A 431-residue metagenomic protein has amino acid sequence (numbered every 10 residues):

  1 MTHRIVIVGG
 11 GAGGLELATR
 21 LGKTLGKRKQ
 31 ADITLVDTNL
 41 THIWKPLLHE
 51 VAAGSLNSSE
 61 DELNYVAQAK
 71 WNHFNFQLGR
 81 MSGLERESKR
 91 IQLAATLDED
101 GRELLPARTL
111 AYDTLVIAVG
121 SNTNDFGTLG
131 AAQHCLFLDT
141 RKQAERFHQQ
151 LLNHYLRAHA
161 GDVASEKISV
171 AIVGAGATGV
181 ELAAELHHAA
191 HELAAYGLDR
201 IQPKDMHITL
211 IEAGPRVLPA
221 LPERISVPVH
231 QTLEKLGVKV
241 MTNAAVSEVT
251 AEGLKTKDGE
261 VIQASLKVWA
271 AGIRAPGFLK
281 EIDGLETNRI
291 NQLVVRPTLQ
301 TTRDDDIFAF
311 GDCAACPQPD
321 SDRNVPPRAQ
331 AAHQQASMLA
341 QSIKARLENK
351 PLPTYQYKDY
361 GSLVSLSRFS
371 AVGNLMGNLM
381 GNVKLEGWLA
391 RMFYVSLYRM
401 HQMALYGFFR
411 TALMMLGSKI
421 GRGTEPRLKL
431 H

Functional and structural regions predicted by a protein language model:
M1-G83, V180-L221, V268: Beta1-alpha1 glycine-rich phosphate/pyrophosphate-binding loop at the start of Rossmann-like nucleotide-binding domains
T2, F76-S169, V268: FAD-binding core/adjacent interface of flavoenzyme oxidoreductases
V8-G9, I117, V173: Conserved N-terminal Rossmann-fold NAD(P)-binding element of oxidoreductases
Q30-D32, N72, F76-A95, H187-P297 (+1 more regions): A Rossmann-like FAD-binding core segment of flavoenzymes
Q133-G161, E252-K255, I262-L266, A270-Q334: FAD-site-proximal beta/loop scaffold in flavoenzymes
F147-P203: Rossmann-like NAD(P)H-binding beta-loop-alpha module
Q335, A340-H431: C-terminal, flexible cofactor-proximal segment of oxidoreductases
